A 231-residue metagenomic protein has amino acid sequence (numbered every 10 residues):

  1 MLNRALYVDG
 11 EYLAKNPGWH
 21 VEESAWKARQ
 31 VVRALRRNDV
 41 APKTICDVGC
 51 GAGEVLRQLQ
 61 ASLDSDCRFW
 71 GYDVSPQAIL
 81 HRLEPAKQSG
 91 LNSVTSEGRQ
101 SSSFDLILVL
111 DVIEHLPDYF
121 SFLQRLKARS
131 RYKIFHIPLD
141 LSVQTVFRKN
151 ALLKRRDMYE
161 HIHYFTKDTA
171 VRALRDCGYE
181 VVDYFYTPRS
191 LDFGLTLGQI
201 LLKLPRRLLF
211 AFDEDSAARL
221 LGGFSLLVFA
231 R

Functional and structural regions predicted by a protein language model:
M1-L106, L110, F120-A128, D157-T169 (+2 more regions): Conserved N-terminal segment of class I S-adenosyl-L-methionine
D111, H115: A short His-aromatic
L116-P117, S130: Helix-to-beta-strand junctions that scaffold the AdoMet/dcAdoMet cofactor pocket in Class I SAM-dependent enzymes
Y132-I134: Short glycine-centered segments of the SAM/dcSAM-binding site in methyltransferase folds
H136-H161: Short, glycine-/aromatic-enriched active-site segment of Class I SAM-dependent methyltransferases
R175-C177: Substrate-binding/catalytic lobe of Class I Rossmann-like enzymes that use SAM or dcSAM, i.e., the mid-to-C-terminal
